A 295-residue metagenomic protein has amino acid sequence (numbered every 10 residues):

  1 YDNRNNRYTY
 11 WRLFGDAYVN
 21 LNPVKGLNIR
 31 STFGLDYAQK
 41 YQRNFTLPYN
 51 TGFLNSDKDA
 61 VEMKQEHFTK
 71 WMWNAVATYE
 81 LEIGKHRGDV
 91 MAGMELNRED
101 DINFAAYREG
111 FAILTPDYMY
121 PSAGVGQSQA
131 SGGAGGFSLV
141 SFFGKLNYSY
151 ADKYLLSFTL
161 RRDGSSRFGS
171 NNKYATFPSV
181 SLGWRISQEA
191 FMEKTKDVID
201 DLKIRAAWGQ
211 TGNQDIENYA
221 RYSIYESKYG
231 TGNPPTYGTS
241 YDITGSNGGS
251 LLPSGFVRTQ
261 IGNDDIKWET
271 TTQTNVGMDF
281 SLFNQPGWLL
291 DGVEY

Functional and structural regions predicted by a protein language model:
Y1-T46, S56-Y295: Extracellular/periplasmic, surface-exposed regions of secreted and cell-surface proteins
G52-F53: N-terminal, polar/charged subdomain of small-to-medium soluble alpha/beta proteins
